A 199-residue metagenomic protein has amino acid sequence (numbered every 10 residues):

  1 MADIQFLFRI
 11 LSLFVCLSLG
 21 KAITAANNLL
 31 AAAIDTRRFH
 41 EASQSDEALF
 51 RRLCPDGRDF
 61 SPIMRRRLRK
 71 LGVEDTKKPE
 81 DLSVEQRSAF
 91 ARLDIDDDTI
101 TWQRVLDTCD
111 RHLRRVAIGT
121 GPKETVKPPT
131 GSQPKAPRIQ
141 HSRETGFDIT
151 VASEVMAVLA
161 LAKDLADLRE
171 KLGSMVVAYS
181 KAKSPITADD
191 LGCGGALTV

Functional and structural regions predicted by a protein language model:
M1-V199: Flexible phosphate-sensing "switch/lid" loops adjacent to ATP/NTP-binding sites across phosphate-transfer
